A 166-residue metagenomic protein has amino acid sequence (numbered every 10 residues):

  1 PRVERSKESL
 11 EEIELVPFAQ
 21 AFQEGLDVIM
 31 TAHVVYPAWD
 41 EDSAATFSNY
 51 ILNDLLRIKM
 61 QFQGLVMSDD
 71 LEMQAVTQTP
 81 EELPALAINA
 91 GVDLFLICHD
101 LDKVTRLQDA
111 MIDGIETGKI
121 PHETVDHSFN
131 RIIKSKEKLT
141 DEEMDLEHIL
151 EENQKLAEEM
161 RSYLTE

Functional and structural regions predicted by a protein language model:
P1-E12, W39-T46, G114-P121: Glycine-rich tight-turn/loop motif centered on a GG-T
E12-A19: Alpha-helical scaffolding within the catalytic cores of extracellular/periplasmic polymer-degrading hydrolases
I13, A45-M67: Alpha-helix-loop-beta-strand connector modules within alpha/beta enzyme cores
F22-D42: Short acidic, glycine-rich surface-loop motifs adjacent to enzyme active sites
I29-T31, G64-D69, F95-L96, I132: Hydrophobic faces of well-ordered beta-strands that scaffold small-molecule active sites in alpha/beta enzyme cores
H33-P37, E72, L101: Active-site-proximal loop/turn and secondary-structure-junction residues that shape catalytic pockets, frequently
A44-L52, Q78-A85: Charged helix-capping and loop-helix junction motifs
I58-K59, T77-E166: Preference for extracellular/luminal or secreted protein segments
